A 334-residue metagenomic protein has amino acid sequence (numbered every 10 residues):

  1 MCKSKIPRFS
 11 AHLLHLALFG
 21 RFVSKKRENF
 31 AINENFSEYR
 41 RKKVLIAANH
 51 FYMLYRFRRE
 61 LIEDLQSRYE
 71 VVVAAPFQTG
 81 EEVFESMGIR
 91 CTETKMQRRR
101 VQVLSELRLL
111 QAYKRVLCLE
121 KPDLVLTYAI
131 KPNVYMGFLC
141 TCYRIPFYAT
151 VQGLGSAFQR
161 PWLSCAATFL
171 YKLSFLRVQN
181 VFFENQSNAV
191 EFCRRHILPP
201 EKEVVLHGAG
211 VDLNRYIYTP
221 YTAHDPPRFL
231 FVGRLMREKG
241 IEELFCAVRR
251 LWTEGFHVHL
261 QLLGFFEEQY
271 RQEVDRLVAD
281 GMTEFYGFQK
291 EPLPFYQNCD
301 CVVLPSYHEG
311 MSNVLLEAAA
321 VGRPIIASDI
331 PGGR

Functional and structural regions predicted by a protein language model:
A48-S105, E203, F265-E268: N-terminal strand-loop element at the rim of the active site of nucleotide-sugar-dependent glycosyltransferases
Y55-E60, P227, F231-R250: A conserved mid-protein helix/loop that constitutes part of the nucleotide-sugar donor-binding site
Y55-F57, L104-Q111, P146-Y148, G155-R177: Nucleotide-sugar donor phosphate/pyrophosphate-binding loop at the beta->alpha transition of glycosyltransferases
E81-M87, R250, E254, H259-Y286: Short, structured helix-loop element that forms part of the nucleotide-activated donor/catalytic region
T92-E93, K172-Y218, G310: Donor nucleotide-sugar binding/catalytic pocket of nucleotide-sugar-dependent glycosyltransferases
T127-N133, V151: Short His-centered aromatic/hydrophobic patch
F288, Y307: Aromatic "clamp/platform" in nucleotide-sugar-dependent glycosyltransferases that forms part of the donor/acceptor
P324-A327: Short hydrophobic beta-strand element within catalytic cores of glycosyltransferases and related nucleotide-activated
